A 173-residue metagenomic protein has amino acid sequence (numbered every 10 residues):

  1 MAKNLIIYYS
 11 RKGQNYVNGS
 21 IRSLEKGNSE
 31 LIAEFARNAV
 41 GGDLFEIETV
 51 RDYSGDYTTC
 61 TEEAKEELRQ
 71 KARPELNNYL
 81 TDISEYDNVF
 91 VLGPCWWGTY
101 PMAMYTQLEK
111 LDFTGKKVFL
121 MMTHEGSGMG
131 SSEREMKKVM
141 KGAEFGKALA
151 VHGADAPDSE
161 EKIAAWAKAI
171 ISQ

Functional and structural regions predicted by a protein language model:
M1-D87, G98-T99, Y105, E161-Q173: N-terminal beta1-alpha1-beta2 submodule of the flavodoxin-like/Rossmannoid cofactor-binding fold
A2, T114-K117, A143: A short helix->loop->beta-strand "cap" motif at the edges of active sites that frequently abuts
D43-F45, A143-V151: Short beta-strand elements in bilobed, periplasmic/extracellular small-molecule ligand-binding domains
I83-S84, E109-G115, M140: Short, conserved loop/helix-junction motifs that constitute active-site signature segments in enzyme catalytic cores
G93-P94: Glycine-rich, N-terminal phosphate-binding loop of Rossmann-like dinucleotide-binding domains
M122-S127, G153: Short beta-alpha junction loops
G126-V139: Glycine-rich, charge-decorated loop segments at or immediately adjacent to ligand/cofactor-binding or catalytic sites
